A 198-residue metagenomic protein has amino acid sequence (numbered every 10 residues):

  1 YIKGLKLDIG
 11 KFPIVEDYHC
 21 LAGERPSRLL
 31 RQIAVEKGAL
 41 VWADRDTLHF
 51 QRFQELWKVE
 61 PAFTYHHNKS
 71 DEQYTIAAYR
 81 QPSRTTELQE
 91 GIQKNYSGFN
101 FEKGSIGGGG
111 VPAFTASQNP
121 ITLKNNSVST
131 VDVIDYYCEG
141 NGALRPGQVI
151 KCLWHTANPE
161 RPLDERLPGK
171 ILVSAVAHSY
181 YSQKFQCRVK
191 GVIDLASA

Functional and structural regions predicted by a protein language model:
Y1-K6, I193-S197: Surface-exposed cap/loop segments at beta↔alpha junctions
K3-R80: Short beta-strand-centered interaction patches in the first periplasmic/extracellular domains of large envelope
N68-A198: An acidic/polar, Gly/Ser/Thr-rich interaction patch typically located in mid-to-C-terminal regions of proteins
